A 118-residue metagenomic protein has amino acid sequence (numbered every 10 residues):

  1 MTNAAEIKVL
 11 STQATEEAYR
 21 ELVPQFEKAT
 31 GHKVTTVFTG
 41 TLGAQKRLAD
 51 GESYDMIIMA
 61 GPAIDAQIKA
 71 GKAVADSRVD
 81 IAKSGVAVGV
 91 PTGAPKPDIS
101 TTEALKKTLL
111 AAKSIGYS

Functional and structural regions predicted by a protein language model:
T2-G116: N-terminal segment of the mature folded domain
